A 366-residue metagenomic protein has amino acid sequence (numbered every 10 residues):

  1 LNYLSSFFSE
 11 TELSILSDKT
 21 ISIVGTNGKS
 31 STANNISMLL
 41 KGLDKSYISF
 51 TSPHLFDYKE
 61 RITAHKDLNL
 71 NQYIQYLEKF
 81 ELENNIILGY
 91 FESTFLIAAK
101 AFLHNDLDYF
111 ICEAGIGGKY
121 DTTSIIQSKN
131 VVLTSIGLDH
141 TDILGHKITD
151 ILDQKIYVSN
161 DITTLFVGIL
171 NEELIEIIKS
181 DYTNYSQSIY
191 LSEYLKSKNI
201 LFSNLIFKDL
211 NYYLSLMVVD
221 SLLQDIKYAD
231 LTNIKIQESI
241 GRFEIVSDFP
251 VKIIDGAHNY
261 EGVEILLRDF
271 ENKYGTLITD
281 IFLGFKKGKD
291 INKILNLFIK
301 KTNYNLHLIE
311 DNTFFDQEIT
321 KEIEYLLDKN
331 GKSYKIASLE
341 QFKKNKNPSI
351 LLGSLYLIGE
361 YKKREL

Functional and structural regions predicted by a protein language model:
L1-G25, N35-K45: Short functional linear segments
F8, S14-L16, G42-I126, L144 (+1 more regions): ATP-dependent carboxylate-amine ligase catalytic core
K19, Y109-C112, T122-V132, G137-H140 (+1 more regions): Nucleotide phosphate-binding/pyrophosphate-handling subdomain across enzymes that bind or process nucleotide phosphates
K29-T32: Conserved lysine of the Walker
F50, T164-L170, I281-G284, N305-N312: Short internal beta-strands
N105-E113, S128-Y228: Acidic, Mg2+-coordinating active-site environments of NTP-dependent enzymes
L170-L191, L205, D209, V251 (+1 more regions): C-terminal helical cap/extension that packs against the catalytic core of soluble nucleotide-cofactor enzymes
E340-L366: A glycine-rich beta-strand to alpha-helix segment that forms a phosphate/ribose-binding loop at ligand/cofactor sites
